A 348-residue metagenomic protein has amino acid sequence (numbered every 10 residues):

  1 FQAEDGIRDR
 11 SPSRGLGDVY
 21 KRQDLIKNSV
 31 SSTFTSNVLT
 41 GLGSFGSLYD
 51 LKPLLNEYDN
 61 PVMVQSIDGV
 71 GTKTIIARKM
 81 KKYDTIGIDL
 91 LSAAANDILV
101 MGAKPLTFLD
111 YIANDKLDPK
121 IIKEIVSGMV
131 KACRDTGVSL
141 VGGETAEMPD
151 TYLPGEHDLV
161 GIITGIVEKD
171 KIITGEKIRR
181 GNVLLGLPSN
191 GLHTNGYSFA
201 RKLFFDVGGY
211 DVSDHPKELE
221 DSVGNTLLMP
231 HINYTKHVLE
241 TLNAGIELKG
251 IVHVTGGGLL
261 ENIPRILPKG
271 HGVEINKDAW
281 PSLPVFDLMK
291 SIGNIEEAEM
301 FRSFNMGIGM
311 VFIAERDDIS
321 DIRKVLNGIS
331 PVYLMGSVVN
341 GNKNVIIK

Functional and structural regions predicted by a protein language model:
F1-L16, Y20: Single conserved hydrophobic/aromatic residue that forms the stacking wall/gate of nucleotide- or nucleobase-binding
R8, I121-S139, Y152-L159, D211 (+2 more regions): Glycine-/charge-enriched secondary-structure boundary and capping motifs
S11, D68, G181, H253 (+1 more regions): Residue-level signature of catalytic and energy-coupling elements of molecular machines, predominantly ATP/GTP-dependent
Q23, K123-V126, Y197: Hydrophobic face of alpha-helices
N28-N190: Glycine-rich phosphate/pyrophosphate-binding loop regions near the starts of catalytic domains
D110, P154, H193, A200-L203 (+1 more regions): Active-site-proximal loop/short-helix segments that contain or immediately flank catalytic acid/base residue(s)
N182-D221: Acidic, glycine-rich loop-and-beta core segments that form the ion-binding/anion-interacting portion of active sites
